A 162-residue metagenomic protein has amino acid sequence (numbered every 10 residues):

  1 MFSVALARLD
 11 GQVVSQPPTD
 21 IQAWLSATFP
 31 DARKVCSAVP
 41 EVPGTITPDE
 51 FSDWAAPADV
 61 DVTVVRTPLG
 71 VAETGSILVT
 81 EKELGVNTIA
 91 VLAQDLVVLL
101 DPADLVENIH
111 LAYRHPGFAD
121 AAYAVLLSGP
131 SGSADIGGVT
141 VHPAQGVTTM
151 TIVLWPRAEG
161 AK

Functional and structural regions predicted by a protein language model:
M1-K162: The feature marks the mature, well-folded catalytic cores of soluble enzymes
